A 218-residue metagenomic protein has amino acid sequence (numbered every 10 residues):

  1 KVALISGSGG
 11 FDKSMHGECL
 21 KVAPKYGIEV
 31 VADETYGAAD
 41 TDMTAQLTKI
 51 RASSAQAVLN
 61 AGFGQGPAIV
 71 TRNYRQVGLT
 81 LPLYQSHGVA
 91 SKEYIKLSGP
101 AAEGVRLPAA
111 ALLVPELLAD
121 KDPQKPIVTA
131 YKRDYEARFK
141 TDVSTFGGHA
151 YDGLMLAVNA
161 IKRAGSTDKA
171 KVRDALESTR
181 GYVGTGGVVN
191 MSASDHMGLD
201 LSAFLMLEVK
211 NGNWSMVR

Functional and structural regions predicted by a protein language model:
K1-R218: Extracytosolic ligand-binding ectodomains
